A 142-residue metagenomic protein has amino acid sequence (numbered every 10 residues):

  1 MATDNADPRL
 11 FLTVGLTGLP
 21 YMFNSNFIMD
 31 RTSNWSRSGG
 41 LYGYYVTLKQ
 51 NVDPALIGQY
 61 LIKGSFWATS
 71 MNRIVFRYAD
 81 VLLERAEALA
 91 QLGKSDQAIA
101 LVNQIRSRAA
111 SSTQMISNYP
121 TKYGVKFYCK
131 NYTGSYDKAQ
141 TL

Functional and structural regions predicted by a protein language model:
M1-L142: Acidic/polar-rich alpha-helix caps and helix-coil junctions
